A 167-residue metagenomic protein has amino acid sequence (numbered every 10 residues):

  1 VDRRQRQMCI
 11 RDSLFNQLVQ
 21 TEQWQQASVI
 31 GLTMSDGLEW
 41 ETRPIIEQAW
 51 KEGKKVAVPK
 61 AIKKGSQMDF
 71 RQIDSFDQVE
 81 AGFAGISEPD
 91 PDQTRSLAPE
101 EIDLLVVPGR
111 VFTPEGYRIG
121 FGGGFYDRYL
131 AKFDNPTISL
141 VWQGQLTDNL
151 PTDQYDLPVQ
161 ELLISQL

Functional and structural regions predicted by a protein language model:
V1-I10: Single conserved hydrophobic/aromatic residue that forms the stacking wall/gate of nucleotide- or nucleobase-binding
R3-R4, E100-L105, T113-Y117, D127-L167: Surface-exposed, charge/polar-rich loops and edge strands
R11-V19: Short, amphipathic alpha-helical "lid/cap" segments that border enzyme active or binding sites
T21-W24: Glycine-rich helix-loop-beta junction characteristic of Rossmann-like nucleotide cofactor-binding loops
Q26, E52-G53, A131-P136: Short glycine/proline-enriched coil/turn segments at helix->beta-strand junctions
V29-S96, V141-N149, V159: Extended, well-folded interaction surfaces typified by the phenylalanyl-tRNA synthetase beta subunit core
R110: Active-site/ligand-binding-proximal alpha/beta "capping" segment
